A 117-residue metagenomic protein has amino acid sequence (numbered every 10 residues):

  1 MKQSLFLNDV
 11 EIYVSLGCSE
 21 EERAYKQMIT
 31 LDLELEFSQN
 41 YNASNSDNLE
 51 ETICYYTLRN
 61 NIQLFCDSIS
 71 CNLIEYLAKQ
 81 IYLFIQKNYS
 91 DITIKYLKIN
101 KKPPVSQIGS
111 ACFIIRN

Functional and structural regions predicted by a protein language model:
M1-N117: N-terminal, polar/charged subdomain of small-to-medium soluble alpha/beta proteins
